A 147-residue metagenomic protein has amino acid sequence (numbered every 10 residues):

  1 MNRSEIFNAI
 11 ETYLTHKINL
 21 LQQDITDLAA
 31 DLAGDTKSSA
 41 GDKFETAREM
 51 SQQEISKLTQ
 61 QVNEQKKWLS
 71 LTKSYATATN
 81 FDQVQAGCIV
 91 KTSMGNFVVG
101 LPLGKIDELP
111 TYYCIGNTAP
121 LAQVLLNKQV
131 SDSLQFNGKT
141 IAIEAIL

Functional and structural regions predicted by a protein language model:
M1-Y75: N-terminal intrinsically disordered, low-complexity, charge/repeat-rich segments that act as generic
L20-L28, L32-D42, T92, A119-T140: Contiguous hydrophobic segments
A76-N137: Non-DNA-binding regulatory cores of transcription-related proteins, predominantly C-terminal effector-binding
N96, K139-I143, L147: Short, charged beta-turn/beta-strand-edge "cap" motif at the junction between a beta-strand and an adjacent loop
